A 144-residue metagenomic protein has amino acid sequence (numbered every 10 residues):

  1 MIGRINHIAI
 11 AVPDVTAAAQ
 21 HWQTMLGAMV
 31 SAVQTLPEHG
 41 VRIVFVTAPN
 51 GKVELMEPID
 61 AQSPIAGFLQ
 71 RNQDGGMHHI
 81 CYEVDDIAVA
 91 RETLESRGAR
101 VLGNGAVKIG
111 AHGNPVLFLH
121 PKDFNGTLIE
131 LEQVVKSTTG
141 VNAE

Functional and structural regions predicted by a protein language model:
M1-V41, S63: Long, hydrophobic N-terminal alpha-helical segment
I5-I8, W22, V46, V53-M56 (+4 more regions): Short, structured motif recognition centered on aromatic/hydrophobic residues
I5-P13, V44-T47, G67-T93, L117: Vicinal oxygen chelate
A18-H21, A90-L94: Hydrophobic side chains in well-ordered alpha-helices
V33-P37, P64-R71, R97, A106 (+1 more regions): Short, tandemly repeated low-complexity microdomains enriched for cysteine and small residues
V44-T47, V53-E54, R91-E144: Vicinal oxygen chelate
N50-V53, D60-Q62, I87: Short, charged/polar surface micro-motifs in flexible loops or helix N-caps
